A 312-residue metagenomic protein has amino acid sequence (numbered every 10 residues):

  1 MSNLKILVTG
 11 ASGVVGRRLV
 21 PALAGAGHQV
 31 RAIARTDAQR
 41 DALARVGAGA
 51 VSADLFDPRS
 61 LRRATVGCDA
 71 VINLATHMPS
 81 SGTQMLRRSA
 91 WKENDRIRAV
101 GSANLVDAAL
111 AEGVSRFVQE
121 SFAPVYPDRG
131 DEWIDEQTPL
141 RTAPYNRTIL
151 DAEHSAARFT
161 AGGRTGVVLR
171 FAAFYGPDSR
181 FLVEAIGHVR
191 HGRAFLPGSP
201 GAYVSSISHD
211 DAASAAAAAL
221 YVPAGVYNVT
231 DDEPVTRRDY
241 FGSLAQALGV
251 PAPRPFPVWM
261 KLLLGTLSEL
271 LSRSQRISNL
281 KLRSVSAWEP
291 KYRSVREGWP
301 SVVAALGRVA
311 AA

Functional and structural regions predicted by a protein language model:
I6-A26: N-terminal Rossmann NAD(P)H-binding glycine-rich loop of SDR-like oxidoreductase domains
R18, A213-L267, L306-A312: Mid/C-terminal beta-alpha module of Rossmann-like enzyme folds, strongest in SDR-family dehydrogenases/epimerases
R35-V100, N104, A108: NAD(P)H-binding glycine-rich loop region in Rossmannoid oxidoreductase-like domains and their noncatalytic homologs
L86-P144: Conserved Rossmann-fold NAD(P)-dependent oxidoreductase catalytic core, especially the SDR/UDP-sugar
S121-F122, H154-P177: Conserved beta-loop-beta element that borders a ligand/cofactor-binding pocket
L150, G162-R164, Y175-A185, D210 (+3 more regions): Glycine/proline-rich active-site loop of Rossmann-fold NAD(P)-dependent oxidoreductases
E184-I207: A conserved pocket-lining segment of Rossmann-fold NAD(P)-dependent short-chain dehydrogenase/reductase
R293-A312: Amphipathic terminal alpha-helices
